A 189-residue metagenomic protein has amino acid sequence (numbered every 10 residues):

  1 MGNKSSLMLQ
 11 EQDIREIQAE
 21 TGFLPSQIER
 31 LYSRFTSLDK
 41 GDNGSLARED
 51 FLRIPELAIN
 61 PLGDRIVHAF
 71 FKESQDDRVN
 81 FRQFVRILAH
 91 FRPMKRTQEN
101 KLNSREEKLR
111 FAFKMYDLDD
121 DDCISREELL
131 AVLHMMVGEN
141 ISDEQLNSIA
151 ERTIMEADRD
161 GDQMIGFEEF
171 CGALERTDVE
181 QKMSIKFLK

Functional and structural regions predicted by a protein language model:
M1-Y116: EF-hand Ca2+-binding helix-loop-helix modules
F70-N140, E144, S148-K189: EF-hand and EF-hand-like Ca2+-sensor regions
